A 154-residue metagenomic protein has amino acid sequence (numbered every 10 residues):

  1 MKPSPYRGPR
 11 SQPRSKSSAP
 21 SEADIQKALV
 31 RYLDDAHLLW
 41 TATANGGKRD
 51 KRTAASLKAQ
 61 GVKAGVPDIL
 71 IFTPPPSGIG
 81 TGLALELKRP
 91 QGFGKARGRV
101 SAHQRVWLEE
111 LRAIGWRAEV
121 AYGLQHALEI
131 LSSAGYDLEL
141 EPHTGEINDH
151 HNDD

Functional and structural regions predicted by a protein language model:
M1-D154: Catalytic phosphate/metal-binding cores of nucleic-acid and nucleotide-processing enzymes, i.e., regions that mediate
